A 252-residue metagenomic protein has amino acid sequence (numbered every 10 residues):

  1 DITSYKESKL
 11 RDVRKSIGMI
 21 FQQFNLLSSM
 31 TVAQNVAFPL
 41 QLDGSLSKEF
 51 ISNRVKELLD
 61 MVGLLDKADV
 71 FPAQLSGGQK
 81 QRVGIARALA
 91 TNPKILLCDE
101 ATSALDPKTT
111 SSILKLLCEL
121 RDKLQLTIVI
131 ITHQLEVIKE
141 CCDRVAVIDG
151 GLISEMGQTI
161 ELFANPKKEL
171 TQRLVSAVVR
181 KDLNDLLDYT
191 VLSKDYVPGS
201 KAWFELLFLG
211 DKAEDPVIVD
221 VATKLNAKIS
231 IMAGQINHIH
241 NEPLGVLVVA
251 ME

Functional and structural regions predicted by a protein language model:
I2-G18, L42, K48-E49, L162-P166: ABC ATPase NBD coupling module
M30-F38: Short coil-to-helix segment of the ABC ATPase nucleotide-binding domain corresponding to the Q-loop/switch region
Q41-G44, K48-D66: Conserved ABC ATPase "signature" region
V70-A73, T91, C98: Conserved signature/switch motifs of ABC ATPase nucleotide-binding domains
P107-T109: Helix N-cap at the start of a conserved alpha-helix in ABC-type nucleotide-binding domains
I138-E140: A short, surface-exposed alpha-helical micro-motif characterized by mixed small hydrophobic and charged/polar residues
M156-G157, N165: ABC ATPase "signature
